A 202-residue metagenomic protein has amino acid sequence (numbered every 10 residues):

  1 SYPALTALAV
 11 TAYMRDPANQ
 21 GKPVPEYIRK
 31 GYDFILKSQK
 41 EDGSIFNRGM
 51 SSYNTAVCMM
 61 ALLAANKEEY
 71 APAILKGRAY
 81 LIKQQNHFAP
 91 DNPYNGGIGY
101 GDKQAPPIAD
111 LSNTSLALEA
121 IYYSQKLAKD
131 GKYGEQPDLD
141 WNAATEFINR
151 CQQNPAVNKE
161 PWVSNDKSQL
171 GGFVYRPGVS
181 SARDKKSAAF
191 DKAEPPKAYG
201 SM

Functional and structural regions predicted by a protein language model:
S1-Y27, E41-A79, K83-M202: An alpha-helical repeat/solenoid feature that recognizes helix-turn-helix modules
Y32-D42: Surface-exposed loop and membrane-interface regions of Gram-negative outer-membrane beta-barrel proteins
